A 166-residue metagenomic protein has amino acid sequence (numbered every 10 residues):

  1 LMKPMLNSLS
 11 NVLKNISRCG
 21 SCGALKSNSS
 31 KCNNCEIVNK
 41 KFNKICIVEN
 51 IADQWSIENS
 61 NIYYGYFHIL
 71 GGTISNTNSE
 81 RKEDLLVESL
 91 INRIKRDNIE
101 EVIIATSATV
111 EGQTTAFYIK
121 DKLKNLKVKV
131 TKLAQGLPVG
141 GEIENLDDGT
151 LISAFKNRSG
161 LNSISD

Functional and structural regions predicted by a protein language model:
L1-Q54: Cys/His-rich Zn2+-binding cysteine-cluster or related metal-binding knuckle/ribbon modules and their
S8, V12, S60, R93 (+1 more regions): Residues that form generic nucleotide/phosphate-binding pockets
V12, L25-N28, E80, D84 (+1 more regions): Conserved phosphate/pyrophosphate-binding and hydrolysis machinery centered on Walker-type P-loop NTPases, extending
N34, N78-S79, G141-I143: Short, solvent-exposed polar/charged micro-motifs at secondary-structure junctions
I37-T106: Extended interfacial segments that mediate partner engagement and assembly in macromolecular machines
Y64, I91-D166: Long C-terminal interaction/binding lobes of large macromolecular proteins
